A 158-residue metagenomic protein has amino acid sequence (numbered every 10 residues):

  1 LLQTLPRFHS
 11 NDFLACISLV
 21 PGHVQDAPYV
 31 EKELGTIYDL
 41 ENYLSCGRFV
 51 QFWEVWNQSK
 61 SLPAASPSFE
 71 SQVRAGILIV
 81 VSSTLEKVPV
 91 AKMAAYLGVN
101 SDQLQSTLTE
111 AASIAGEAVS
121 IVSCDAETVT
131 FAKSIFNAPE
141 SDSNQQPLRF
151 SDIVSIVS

Functional and structural regions predicted by a protein language model:
L2-S158: Charged, E/D/K/R/S-rich low-complexity terminal regions of large eukaryotic assembly subunits
